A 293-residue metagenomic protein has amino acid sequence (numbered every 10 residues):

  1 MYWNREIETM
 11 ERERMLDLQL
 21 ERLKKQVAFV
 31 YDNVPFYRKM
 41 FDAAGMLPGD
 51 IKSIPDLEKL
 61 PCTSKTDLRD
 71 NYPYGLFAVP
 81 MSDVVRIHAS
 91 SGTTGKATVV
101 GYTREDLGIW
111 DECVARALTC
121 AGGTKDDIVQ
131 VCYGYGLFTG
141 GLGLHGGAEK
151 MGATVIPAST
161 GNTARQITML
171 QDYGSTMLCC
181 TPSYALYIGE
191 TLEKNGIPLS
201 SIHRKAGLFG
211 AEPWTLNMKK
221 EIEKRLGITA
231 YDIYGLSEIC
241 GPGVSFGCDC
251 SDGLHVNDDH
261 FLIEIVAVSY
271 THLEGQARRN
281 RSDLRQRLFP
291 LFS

Functional and structural regions predicted by a protein language model:
M1-A89, G95-E112, R116-C120, L216: Nucleotide 5′-phosphate-binding alpha/beta core
Y2-R14, L18-F29, P35, M151-S293: Active-site glycine/GP-rich loop and adjacent strand/helix microenvironment that borders small-molecule binding pockets
V84, L107, G134-G136, S183-Y184: Short glycine-enriched loops at secondary-structure junctions
S90, L107, V129, T271-H272: Adenylate-forming
G95-I109, H145-T154, S175-C179: Acidic/glycine-enriched edge-of-secondary-structure segments
D111-I128, N162-S175: Conserved ATP-dependent adenylate/AMP-binding module captured primarily in the ANL superfamily
A115, T119-V155: Conserved AMP-binding loop of ANL adenylate-forming enzymes
